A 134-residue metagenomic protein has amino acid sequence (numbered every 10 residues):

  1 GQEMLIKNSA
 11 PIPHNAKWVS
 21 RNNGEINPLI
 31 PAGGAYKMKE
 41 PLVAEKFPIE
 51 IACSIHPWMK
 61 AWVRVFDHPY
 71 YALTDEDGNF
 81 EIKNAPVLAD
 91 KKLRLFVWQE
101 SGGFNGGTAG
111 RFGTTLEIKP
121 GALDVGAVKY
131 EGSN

Functional and structural regions predicted by a protein language model:
G1-N134: Extracytoplasmic copper-binding redox domains, predominantly the cupredoxin/blue-copper superfamily
